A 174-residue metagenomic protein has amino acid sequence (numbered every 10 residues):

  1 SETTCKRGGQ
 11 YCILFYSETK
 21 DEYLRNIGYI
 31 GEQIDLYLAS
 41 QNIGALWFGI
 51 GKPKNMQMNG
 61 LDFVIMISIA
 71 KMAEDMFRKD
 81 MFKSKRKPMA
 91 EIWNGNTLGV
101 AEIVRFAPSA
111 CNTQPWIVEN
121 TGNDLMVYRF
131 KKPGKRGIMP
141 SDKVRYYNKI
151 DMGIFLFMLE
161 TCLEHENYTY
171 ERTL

Functional and structural regions predicted by a protein language model:
S1-L174: Acidic, surface-exposed loops and disordered segments
